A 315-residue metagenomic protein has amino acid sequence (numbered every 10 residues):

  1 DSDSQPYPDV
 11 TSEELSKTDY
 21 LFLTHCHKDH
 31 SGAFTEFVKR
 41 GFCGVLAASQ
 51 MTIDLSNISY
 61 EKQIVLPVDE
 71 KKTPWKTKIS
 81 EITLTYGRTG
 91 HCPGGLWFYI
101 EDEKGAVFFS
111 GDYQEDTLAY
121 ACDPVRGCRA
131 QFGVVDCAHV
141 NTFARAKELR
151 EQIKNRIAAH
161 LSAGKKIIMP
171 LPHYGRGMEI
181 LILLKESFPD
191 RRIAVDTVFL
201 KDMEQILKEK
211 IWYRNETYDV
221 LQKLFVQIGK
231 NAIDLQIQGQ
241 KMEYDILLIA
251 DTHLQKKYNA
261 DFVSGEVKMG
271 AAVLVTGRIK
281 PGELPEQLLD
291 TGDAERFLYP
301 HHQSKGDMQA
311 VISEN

Functional and structural regions predicted by a protein language model:
D1, T18-F34, L46-Q50, R88-T89 (+6 more regions): Active-site neighborhood of phospho(di)ester-bond hydrolases with catalytic His/Asp-centered motifs
D1-K17, D69-C122, Q236-F262, D307: Core dinuclear metal-dependent hydrolase active-site scaffold
D1-L23, H27-K28, G32-G44, A48-P67 (+1 more regions): Pre-active-site segment of Zn-dependent metallo-hydrolases
E14-S16, F37-F42, P124-R129, V263-M269 (+1 more regions): Short, conserved loop/helix-junction motifs that constitute active-site signature segments in enzyme catalytic cores
K28-S31, L55, P93-G95, Q114-L118 (+5 more regions): Active-site environment of divalent metal-dependent phosphoester hydrolases
A33-R40, A121-C122, I180-L183, Y258-G265 (+1 more regions): A short acidic, amphipathic alpha-helical/loop segment
D116-D196, A272-N315: Cap/insert and terminal regions of metallo-dependent hydrolase folds
I153-T276: Hard-cation-handling environments
